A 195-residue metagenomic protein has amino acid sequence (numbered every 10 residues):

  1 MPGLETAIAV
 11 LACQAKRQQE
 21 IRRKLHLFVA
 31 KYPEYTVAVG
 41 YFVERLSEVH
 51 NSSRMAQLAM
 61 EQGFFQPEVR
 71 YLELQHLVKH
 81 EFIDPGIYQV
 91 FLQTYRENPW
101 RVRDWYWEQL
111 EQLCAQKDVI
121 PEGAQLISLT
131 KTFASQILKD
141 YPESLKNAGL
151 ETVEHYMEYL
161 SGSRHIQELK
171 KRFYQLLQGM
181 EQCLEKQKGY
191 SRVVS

Functional and structural regions predicted by a protein language model:
P2-S195: Cytosolic nucleotide-utilizing catalytic cores of signal-transduction proteins
